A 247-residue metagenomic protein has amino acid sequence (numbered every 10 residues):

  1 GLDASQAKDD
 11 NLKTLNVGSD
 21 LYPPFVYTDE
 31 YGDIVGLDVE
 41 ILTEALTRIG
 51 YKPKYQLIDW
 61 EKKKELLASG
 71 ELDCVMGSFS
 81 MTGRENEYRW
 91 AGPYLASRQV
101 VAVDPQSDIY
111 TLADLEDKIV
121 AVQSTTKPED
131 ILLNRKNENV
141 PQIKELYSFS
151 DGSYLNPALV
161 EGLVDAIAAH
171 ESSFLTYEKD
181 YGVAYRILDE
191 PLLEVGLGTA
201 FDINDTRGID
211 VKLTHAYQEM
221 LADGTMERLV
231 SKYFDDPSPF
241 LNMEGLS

Functional and structural regions predicted by a protein language model:
G1-A4, K52-Y55, K127-S150, G182 (+2 more regions): Ligand-binding clefts/hinges and TM-proximal coupling segments of bilobed small-molecule sensing domains
G1-K54, E227-S247: N-terminal hydrophobic or amphipathic helices and topogenic motifs
L15-N16, S69, D73-C74, D165-A166 (+2 more regions): Short, Asp-centered acidic motifs that coordinate Mg2+ and/or phosphate in catalytic or ligand-binding sites
N16, D20-P24, Y31-T47, F79 (+2 more regions): Bilobed "Venus flytrap"/periplasmic-binding protein-like clamshell domains and structurally analogous long
S19-L21, L95-V103, K179-Q218, D236-S247: Periplasmic-binding protein-like
V39, T43, R48, K52-D114 (+1 more regions): Acidic, polar ligand-binding/catalytic clefts
V39-I49, Q106-I109, A113-K127, G198-P239: Extended ligand-binding regions for polar small-molecule ligands
K62-E65, G77-E87, I131-N134, A158-E194: A ligand-binding cleft/hinge motif common to bilobed small-molecule-binding domains
